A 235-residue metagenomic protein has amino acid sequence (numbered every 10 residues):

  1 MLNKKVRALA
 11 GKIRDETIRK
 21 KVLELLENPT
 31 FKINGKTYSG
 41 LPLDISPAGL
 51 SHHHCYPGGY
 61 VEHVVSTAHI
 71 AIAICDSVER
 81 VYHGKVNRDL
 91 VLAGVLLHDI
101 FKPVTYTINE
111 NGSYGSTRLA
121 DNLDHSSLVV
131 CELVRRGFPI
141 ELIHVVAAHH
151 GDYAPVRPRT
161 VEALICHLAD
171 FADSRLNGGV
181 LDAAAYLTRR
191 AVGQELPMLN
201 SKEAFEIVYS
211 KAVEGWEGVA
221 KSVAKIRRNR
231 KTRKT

Functional and structural regions predicted by a protein language model:
M1-G115: Acidic/His-rich, divalent-metal-binding segments that scaffold phosphate/diphosphate chemistry
M1-K4, N229-T235: Short, Lys/Arg-enriched, disordered terminal segments
P57-Y60, V64, V86-D89, A93 (+4 more regions): Short capping loops/turns at secondary-structure boundaries
S66, K102, L128-V129, D173: Hydrophobic side chains within alpha-helical segments
V91-L92, V130-R189: Histidine/acidic-rich helix-loop-helix segments that form or flank divalent-metal centers in metalloenzyme catalytic
L97, F101-Y106, R159, A163 (+1 more regions): Charged/polar, low-hydrophobicity segments characteristic of intrinsically disordered regions and flexible loops
G112-R135, A185-R233: Divalent-cation-assisted or electrostatically stabilized phosphate/pyrophosphate-binding catalytic cores
